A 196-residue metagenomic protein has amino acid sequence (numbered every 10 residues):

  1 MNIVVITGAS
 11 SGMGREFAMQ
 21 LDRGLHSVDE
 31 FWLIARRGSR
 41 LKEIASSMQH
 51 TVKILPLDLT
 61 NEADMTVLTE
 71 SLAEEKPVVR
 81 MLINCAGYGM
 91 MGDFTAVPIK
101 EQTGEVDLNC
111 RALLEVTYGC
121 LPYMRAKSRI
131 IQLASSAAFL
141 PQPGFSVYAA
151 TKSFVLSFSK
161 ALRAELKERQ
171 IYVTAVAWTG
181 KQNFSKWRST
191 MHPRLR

Functional and structural regions predicted by a protein language model:
S10-S11: Conserved glycine-rich cofactor-binding loop
L25-E43: Conserved glycine-rich Rossmann-like NAD(P)H-binding loop of the short-chain dehydrogenase/reductase
C85-M90: Conserved NAD(P)H cofactor-binding loop of Rossmann-fold oxidoreductase domains
D93-F94, P98-V106: Substrate-binding pocket helix/loop in short-chain dehydrogenase/reductase
T117, T151: Active-site helix of classical SDR
S135: Residue(s) in the substrate-gating loop at a strand-loop-helix junction that position the organic substrate next
A164, E168-R196: SDR active-site lid
